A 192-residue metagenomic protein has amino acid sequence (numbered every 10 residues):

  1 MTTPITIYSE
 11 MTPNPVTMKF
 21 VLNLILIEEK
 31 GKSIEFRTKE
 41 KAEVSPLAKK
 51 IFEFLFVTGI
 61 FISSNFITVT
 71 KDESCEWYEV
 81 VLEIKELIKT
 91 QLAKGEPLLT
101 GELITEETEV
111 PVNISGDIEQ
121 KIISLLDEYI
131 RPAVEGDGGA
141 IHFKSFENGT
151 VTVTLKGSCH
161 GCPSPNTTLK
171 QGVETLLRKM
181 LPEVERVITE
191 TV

Functional and structural regions predicted by a protein language model:
M1-V192: Domain-level signature for proteins that mediate thiol-based redox and metal-cofactor handling
